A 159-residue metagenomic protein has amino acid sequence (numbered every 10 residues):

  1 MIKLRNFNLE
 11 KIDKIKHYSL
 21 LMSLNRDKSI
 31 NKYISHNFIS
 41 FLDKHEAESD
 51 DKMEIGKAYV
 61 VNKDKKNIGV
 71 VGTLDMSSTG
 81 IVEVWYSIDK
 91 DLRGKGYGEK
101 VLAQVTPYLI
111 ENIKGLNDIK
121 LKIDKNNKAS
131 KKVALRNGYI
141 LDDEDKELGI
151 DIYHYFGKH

Functional and structural regions predicted by a protein language model:
M1-S29, A58-H159: Acyl-donor (CoA/ACP) binding surface of acyl/acetyltransferases
S29-E48: Conserved GNAT-fold acetyl-CoA-binding loop/helix
E48-S49, G72: Short secondary-structure capping micro-motifs at structural edges
S49-I55: Short loop/turn motifs at secondary-structure junctions and domain boundaries
